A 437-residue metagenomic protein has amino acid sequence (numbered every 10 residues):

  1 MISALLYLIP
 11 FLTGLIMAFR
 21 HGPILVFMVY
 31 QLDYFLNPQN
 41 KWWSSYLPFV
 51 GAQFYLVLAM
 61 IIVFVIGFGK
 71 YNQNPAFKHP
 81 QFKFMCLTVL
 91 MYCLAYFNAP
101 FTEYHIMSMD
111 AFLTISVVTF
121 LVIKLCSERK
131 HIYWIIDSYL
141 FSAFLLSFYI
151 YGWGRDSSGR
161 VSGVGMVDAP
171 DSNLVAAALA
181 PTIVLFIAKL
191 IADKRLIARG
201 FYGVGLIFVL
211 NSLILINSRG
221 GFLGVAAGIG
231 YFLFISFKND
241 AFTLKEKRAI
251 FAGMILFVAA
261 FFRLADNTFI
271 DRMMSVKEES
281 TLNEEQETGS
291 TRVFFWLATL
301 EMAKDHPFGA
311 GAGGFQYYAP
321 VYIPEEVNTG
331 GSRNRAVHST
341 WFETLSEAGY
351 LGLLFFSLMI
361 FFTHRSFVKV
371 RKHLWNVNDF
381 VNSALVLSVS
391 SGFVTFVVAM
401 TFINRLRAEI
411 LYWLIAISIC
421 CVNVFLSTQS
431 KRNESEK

Functional and structural regions predicted by a protein language model:
M1-L94, E103, S127-D137, K189-G200 (+4 more regions): Transmembrane signal-anchor hairpin modules in multi-pass inner-membrane enzymes, especially those that act on
I2-L12, L36-Q39, F49-G67, M109-V118 (+4 more regions): Membrane-embedded alpha-helical segments of multi-pass membrane proteins, especially the transmembrane helices
A4, G349-I360: Hydrophobic alpha-helical transmembrane segments
I9-M17, C86-F97, D110, T114-V118 (+6 more regions): Alpha-helical transmembrane segments of multi-pass inner-membrane proteins
V26-Q31, G205-I207, R335, F367-F402 (+1 more regions): Loop-to-helix entry and N-terminal half of a specific, functionally important transmembrane alpha helix in multi-pass
L58-F64, M359-F362, S388-K437: Transmembrane alpha-helices of multi-pass inner-membrane enzymes
E103, M107, S172, I216-G221 (+2 more regions): Membrane-interface catalytic loops of GT-C/OST-like multi-pass glycosylation enzymes that act
V161-S162, M166-D168, S280-L297, E301-A348 (+1 more regions): Long extracytoplasmic/lumenal interhelical loops at the membrane interface of multi-pass membrane proteins
